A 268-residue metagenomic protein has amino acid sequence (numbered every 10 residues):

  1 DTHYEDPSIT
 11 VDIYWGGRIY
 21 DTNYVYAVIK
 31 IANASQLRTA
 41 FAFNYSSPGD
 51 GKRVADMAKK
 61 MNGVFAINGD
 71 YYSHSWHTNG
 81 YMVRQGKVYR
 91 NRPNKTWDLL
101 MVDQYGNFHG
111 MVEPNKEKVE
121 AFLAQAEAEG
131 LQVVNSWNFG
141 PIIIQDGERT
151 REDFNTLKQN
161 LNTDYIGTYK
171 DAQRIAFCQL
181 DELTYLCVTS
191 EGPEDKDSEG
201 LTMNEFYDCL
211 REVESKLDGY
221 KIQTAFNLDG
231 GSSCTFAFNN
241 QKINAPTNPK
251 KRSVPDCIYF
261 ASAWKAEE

Functional and structural regions predicted by a protein language model:
D1-E113: Zymogen propeptides
Y20, S47-K59, S136, K170 (+3 more regions): Generic structural signal for well-ordered, non-membrane alpha-helical segments in soluble metabolic enzymes
I31, I67-N68, Q145, T189 (+1 more regions): Pocket-edge structural micro-motifs
A42-P48, E113-V119, T189-D195: Short, solvent-exposed aromatic-acidic interface loops
P48-G51, V119-Q125, T163, K196-N204: A short, polar/proline- and glycine-enriched secondary-structure boundary/capping micro-motif
A58-M61, D70, G147, E214-L217 (+1 more regions): Sec/Tat-exported extracytoplasmic proteins
Y72-T168: Active-site-adjacent helix-turn-beta-strand microarchitecture at beta-sheet edges that either contains or buttresses
W76-V102, E152, Q159-E268: Conserved, well-ordered active-site substructure
